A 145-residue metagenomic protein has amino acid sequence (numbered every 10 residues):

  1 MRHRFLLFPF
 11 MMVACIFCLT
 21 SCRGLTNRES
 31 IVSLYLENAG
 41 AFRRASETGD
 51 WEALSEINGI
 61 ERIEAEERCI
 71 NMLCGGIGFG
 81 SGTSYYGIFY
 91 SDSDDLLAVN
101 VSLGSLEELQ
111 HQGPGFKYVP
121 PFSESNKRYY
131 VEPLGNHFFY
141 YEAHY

Functional and structural regions predicted by a protein language model:
M1-T20: Sec-dependent bacterial lipoprotein signal peptides
H3, R23-T26, V119-P120: Generic alpha-helix detector with strongest preference for long hydrophobic helices that associate with membranes
F10, C22-L25, G115: Alpha-helical context
V13, L25, Y129-Y130: Alpha-helical interaction segments
L19-G80: N-terminal export/targeting and maturation segments
R68-Y145: Extracytoplasmic electrostatic interaction patches
